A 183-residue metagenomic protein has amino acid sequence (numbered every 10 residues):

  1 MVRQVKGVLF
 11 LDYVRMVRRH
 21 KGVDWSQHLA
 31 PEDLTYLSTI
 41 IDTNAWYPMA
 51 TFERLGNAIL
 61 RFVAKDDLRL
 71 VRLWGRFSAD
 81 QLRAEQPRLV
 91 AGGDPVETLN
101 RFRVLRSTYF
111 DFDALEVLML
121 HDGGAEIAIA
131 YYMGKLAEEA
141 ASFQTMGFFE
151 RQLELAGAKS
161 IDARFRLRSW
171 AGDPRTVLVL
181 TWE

Functional and structural regions predicted by a protein language model:
M1-K65: N-terminal leader/assembly segments
V2-V14, R18, S107-M146, A156-E183: Short terminal or interdomain "cap/linker" segment that borders an active site or interface and mediates
G22-T35, R72-L73, S160-S169: Short alpha-helical "patches" and their helix-cap loops
V23-S26, N57, N100, G147 (+1 more regions): Active-site-proximal helix/loop capping residues that flank conserved catalytic or ligand/cofactor
E32-I40, D80-L82, R168-V179: Short, mixed-charge aromatic SLiMs
T43-Q144, L167: Amphipathic interaction/junction segments at domain boundaries or subunit interfaces
F148-Q152: Amphipathic alpha-helical segments that form well-ordered structural scaffolds and often line/cohere around active
